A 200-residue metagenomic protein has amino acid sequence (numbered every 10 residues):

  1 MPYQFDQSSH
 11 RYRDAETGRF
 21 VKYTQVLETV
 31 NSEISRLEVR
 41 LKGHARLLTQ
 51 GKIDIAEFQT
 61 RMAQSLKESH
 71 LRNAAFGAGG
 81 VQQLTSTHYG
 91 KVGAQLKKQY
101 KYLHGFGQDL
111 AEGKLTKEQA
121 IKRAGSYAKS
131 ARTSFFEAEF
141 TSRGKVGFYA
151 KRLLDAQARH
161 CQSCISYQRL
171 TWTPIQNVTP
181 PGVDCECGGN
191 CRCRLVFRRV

Functional and structural regions predicted by a protein language model:
M1-N190, V196-V200: Domain-core detector
